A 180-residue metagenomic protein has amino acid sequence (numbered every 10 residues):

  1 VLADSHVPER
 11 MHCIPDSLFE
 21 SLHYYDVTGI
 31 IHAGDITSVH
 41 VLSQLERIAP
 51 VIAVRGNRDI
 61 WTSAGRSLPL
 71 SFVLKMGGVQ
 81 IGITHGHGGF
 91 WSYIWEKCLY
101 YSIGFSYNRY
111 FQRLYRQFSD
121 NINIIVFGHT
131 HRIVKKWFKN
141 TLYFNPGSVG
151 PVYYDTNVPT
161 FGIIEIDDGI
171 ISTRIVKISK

Functional and structural regions predicted by a protein language model:
L2, V73-G77, F144-K180: Binuclear metal-dependent phosphoesterase catalytic core
L2-C13, E20-D26, I36-L142, S148: Conserved catalytic scaffold of divalent metal-dependent phosphoesterases
I31-G34: A short beta-strand-loop structural module common to alpha/beta enzyme folds
